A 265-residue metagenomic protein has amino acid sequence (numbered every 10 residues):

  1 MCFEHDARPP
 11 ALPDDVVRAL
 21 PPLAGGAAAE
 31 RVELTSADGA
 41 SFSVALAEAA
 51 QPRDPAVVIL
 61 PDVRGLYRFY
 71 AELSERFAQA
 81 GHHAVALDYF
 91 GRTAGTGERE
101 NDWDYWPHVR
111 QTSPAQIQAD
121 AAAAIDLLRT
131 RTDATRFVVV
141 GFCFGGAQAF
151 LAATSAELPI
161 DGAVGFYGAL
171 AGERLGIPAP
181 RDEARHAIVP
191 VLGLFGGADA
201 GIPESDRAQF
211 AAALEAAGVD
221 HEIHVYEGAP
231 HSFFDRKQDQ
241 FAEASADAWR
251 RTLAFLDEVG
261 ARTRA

Functional and structural regions predicted by a protein language model:
M1-A265: N-terminal cap/leader regions of alpha/beta-hydrolase-fold enzymes, predominantly small-molecule hydrolases
